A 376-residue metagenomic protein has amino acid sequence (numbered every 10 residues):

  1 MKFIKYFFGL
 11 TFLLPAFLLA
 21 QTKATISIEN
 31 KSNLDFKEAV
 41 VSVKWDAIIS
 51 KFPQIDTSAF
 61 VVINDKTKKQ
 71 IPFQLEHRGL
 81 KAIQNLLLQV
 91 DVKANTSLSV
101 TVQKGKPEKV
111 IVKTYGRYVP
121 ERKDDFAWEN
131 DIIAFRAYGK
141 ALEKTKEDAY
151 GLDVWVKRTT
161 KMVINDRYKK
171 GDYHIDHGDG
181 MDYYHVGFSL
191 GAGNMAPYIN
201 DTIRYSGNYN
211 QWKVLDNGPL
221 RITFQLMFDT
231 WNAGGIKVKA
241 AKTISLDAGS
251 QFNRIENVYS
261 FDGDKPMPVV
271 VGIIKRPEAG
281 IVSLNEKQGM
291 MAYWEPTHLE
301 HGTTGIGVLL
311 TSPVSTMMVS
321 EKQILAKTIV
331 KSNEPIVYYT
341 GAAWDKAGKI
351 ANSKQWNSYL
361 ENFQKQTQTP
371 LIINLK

Functional and structural regions predicted by a protein language model:
M1-T25: Bacterial Sec-dependent N-terminal signal peptides
Q21-G116: Alpha-mannosidase-like glycoside hydrolase catalytic domains involved in N-glycan trimming, generalizing to other
I55-I83, N232, A279-E295, T304-T316: Solvent-exposed beta-strand/loop surfaces of large extracellular or lumenal domains
L80-E121, V269-I281, K287, M291-E295 (+3 more regions): Extended acidic/polar, glycine-enriched regions that form or flank non-catalytic beta-rich accessory modules
N85-L87, V308-K376: Beta-strand-rich recognition/accessory modules
K106-I203: Solvent-exposed N-terminal domain segments of exported/luminal and surface proteins
K170-A248: Extended, loop-rich substrate-binding clefts of extracytoplasmic carbohydrate-active enzymes
A240, Q251-L284: Acidic (Asp/Glu-rich), glycine- and aromatic
